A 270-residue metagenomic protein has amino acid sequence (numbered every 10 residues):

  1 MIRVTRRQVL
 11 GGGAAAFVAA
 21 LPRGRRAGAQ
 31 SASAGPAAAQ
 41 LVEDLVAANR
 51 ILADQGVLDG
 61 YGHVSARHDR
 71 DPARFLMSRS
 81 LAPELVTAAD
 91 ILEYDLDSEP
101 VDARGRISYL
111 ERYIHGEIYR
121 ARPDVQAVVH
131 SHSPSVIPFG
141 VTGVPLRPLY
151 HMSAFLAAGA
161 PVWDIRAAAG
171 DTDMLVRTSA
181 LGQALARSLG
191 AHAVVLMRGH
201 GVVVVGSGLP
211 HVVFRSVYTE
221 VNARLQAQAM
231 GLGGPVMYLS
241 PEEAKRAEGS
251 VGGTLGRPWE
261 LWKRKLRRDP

Functional and structural regions predicted by a protein language model:
M1-F17: N-terminal secretory signal peptides and thylakoid transit peptides that target proteins across membranes
G12-F17, Q30-P270: Glycine-rich flexible loops
F17-R23: Hydrophobic membrane-targeting signal helices
R23-A29: Signal peptide processing junction and immediate N-terminal pro/mature segment of secreted/exported proteins
